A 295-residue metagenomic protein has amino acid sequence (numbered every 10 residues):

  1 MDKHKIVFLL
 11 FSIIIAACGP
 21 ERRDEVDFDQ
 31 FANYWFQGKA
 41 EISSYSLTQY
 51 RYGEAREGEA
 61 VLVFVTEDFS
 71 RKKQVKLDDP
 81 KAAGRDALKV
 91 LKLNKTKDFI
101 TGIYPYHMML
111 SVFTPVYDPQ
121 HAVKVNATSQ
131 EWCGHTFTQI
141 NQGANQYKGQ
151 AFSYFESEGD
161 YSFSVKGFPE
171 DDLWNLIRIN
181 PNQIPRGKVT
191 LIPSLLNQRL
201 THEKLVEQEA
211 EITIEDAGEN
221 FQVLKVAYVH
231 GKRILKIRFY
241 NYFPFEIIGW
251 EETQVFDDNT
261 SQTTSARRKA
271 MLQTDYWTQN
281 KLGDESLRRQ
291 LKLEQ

Functional and structural regions predicted by a protein language model:
M1-K3, P20: Intrinsic disorder/low-complexity signal
K3-L9: Sec-dependent signal peptide recognition, specifically the positively charged N-region followed immediately by
A16-A17: C-terminal motif of bacterial Sec signal peptides marking the signal peptidase cleavage site
E21-N145, I184-Q295: Acidic, serine/threonine-rich low-complexity disordered tracts
Q150-N175, I179-I192, W277-D284: Conserved functional acidic sites
